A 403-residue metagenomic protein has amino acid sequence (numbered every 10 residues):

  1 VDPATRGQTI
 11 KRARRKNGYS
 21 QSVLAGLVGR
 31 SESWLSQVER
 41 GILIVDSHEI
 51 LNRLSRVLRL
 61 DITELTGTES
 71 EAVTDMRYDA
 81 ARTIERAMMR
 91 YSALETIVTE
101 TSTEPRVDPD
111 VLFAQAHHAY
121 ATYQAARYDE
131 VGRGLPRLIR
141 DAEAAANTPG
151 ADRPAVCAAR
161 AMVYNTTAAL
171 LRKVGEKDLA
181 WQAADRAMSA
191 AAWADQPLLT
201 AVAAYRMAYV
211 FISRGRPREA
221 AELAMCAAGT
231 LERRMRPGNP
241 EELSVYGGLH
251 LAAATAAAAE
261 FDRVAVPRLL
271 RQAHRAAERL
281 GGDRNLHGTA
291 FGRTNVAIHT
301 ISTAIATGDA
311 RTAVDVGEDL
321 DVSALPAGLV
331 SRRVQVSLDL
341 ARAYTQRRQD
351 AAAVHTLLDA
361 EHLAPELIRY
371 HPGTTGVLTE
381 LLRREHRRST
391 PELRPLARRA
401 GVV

Functional and structural regions predicted by a protein language model:
V1-N17: A short, Lys/Arg-rich alpha-helix, primarily the initiator
I10, Q21-A25, L35-E39, L65: Conserved hydrophobic/aromatic packing and binding residues within compact polymer-binding modules
S20, S31-W34, S47, D61: Short coil turns linking two alpha-helices in DNA-binding domains
G29, E49-E64: DNA major-groove recognition helix of helix-turn-helix/homeodomain DNA-binding modules
G29-V45, G67-E71: Recognition helix of helix-turn-helix/homeodomain-like DNA-binding domains that insert into the DNA major groove
R59-T74, V296: Short C-terminal boundary/hinge segments that cap the last helix of small helical domains
G67-A93: Short, charged recognition helix plus adjacent turn of helix-turn-helix-like nucleic-acid-binding domains
E104-V403: Conserved binding/catalytic microenvironments
